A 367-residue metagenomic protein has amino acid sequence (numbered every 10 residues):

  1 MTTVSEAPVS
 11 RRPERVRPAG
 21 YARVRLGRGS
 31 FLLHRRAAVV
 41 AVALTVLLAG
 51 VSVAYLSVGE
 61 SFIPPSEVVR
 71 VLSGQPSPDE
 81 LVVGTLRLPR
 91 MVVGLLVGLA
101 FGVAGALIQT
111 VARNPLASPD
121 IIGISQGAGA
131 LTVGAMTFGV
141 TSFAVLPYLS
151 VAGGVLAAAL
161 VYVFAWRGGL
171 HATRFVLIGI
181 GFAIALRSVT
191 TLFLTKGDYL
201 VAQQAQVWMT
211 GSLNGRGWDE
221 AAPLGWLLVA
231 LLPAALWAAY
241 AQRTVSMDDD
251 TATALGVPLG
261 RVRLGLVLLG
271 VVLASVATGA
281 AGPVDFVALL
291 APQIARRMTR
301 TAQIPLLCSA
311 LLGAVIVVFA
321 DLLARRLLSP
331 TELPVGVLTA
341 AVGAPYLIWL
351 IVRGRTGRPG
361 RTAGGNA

Functional and structural regions predicted by a protein language model:
T2-A367: Alpha-helical transmembrane segments in inner-membrane proteins
